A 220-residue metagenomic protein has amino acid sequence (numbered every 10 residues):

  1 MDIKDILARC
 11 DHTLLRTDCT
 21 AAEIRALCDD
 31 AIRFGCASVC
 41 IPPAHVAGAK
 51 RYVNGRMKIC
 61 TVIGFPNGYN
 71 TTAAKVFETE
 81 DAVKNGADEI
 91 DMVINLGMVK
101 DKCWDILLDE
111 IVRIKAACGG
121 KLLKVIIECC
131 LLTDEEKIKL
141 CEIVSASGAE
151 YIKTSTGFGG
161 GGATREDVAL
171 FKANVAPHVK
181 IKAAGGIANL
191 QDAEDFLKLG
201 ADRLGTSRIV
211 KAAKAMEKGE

Functional and structural regions predicted by a protein language model:
M1-D29, R113, L170-K180, I187-E220: Alpha/beta catalytic cores of nucleotide-metabolism and tRNA/nucleoside-modifying enzymes
D5-A21, C60-V76, G97-C103, K124-E136 (+1 more regions): Active-site mouth loops of central-metabolism enzymes
C28-G48, I63-N70, I90-L108, S155-A163: Glycine-rich, proline-tolerant flexible connector loops at the mouths of alpha/beta enzymes
F34, N85, A117-C118, I143 (+3 more regions): Structural motif
P43, A47-N67, K102-C129, G162-N189: Alpha-helix-loop-beta-strand connector modules within alpha/beta enzyme cores
K50, N70-D81, L132-I143, E166 (+4 more regions): Catalytic cores of alpha/beta
T61, F65, K84-V99, A146-G162 (+1 more regions): Glycine-rich phosphate-binding active-site loops on the catalytic face of alpha/beta enzymes
T79, E89-E150: Conserved anion-binding
